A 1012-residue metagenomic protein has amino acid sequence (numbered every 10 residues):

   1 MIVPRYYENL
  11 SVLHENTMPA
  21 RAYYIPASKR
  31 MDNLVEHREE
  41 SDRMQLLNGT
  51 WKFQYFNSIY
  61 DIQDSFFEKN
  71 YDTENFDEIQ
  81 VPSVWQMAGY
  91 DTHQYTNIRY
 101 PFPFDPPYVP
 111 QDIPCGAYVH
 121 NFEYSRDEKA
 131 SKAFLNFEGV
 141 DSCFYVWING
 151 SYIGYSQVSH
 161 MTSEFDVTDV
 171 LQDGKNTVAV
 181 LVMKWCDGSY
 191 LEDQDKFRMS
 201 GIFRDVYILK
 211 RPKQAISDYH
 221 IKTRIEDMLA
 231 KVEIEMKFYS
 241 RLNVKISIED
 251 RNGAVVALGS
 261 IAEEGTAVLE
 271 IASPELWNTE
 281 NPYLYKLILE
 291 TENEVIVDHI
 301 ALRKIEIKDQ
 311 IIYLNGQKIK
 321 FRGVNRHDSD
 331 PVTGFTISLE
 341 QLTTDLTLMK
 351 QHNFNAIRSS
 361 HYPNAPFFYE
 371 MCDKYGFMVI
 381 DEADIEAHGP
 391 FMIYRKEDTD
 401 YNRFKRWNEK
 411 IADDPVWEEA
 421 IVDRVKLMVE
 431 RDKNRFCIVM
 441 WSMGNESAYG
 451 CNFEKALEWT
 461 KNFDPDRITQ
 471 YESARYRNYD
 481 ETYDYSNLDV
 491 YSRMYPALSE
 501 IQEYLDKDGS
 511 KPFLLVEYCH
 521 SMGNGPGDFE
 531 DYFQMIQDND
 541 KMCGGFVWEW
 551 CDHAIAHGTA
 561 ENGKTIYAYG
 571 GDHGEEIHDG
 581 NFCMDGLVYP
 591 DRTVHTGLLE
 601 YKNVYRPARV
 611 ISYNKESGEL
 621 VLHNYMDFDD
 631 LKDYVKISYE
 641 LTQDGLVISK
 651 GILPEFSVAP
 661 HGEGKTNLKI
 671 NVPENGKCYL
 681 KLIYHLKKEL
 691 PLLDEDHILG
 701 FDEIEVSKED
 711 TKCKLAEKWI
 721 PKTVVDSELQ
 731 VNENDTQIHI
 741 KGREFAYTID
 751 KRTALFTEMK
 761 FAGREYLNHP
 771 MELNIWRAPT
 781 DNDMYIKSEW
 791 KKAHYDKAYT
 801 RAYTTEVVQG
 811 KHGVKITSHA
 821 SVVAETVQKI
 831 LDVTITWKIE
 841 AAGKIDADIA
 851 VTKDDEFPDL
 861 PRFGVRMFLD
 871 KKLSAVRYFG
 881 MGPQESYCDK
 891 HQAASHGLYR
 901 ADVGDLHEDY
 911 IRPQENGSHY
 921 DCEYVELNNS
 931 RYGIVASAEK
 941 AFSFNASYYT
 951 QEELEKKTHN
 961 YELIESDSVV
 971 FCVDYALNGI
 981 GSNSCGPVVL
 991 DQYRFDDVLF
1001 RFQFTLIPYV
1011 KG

Functional and structural regions predicted by a protein language model:
M1-E39, A88, T96, S151 (+4 more regions): Extended substrate-binding grooves/exosites of carbohydrate-active enzymes
I2-M18, H37-R38, K52-F56, V84-T92 (+4 more regions): Accessory beta-strand-rich segments of carbohydrate-active enzymes
I2-P26, M31-R38, I153-G154, T177-K210 (+5 more regions): Glycine/proline-rich low-complexity spacer/linker segments in large multi-domain proteins
V84-M87, T92, R99-Y108, Q157 (+8 more regions): An acidic-aromatic loop/edge-strand motif
M87-G89, K184, N278, K669-N675 (+2 more regions): Beta-strand/loop-rich accessory regions of lumenal/periplasmic or secreted enzymes, predominantly carbohydrate-active
Q172-K175, K237-K308, C678-E717, V724: Extended acidic/polar, glycine-enriched regions that form or flank non-catalytic beta-rich accessory modules
K213-S240, H595-V635, P721-D735, I849: Surface beta-strand/loop "capping" patches
S260-A272, G645-N675: Intrinsically disordered, low-complexity Pro/Gly/Ser/Thr-rich segments with frequent PxxP/GP/PP motifs and embedded
